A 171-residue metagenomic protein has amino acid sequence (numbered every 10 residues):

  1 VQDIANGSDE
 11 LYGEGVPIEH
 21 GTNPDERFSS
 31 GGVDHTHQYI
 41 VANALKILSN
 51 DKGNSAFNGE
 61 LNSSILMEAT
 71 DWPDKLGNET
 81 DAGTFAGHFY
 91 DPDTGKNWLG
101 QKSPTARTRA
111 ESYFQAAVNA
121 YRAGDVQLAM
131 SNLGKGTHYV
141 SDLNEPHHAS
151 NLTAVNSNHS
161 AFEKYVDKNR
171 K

Functional and structural regions predicted by a protein language model:
V1-S131, K135, P146-K171: N-terminal, motif-rich segments that launch catalysis or mediate targeting to/interaction with membranes, typified by
H138: Divalent metal-coordination and catalytic microenvironments
S141, E145: Short active-site segment of divalent metal-dependent hydrolases/proteases that encodes the spacing between
